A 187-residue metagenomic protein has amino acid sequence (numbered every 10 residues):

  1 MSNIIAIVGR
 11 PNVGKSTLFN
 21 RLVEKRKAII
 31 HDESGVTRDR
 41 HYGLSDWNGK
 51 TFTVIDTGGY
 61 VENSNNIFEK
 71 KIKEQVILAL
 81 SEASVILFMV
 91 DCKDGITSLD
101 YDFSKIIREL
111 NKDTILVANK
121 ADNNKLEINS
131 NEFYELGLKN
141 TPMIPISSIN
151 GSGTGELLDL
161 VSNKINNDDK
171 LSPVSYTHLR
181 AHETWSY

Functional and structural regions predicted by a protein language model:
V13: ATP-binding Walker
S16: Walker A/P-loop
E24-N48: Switch I (effector-binding) loop of TRAFAC-class P-loop GTPase G-domains
T53-N65: Switch II (G3) loop of P-loop NTPases
I77-N140: Conserved C-terminal guanine-recognition region of P-loop GTPase G domains, centered on the G4
D122-L171: Canonical P-loop GTPase G-domain recognition
H178-Y187: Single conserved hydrophobic/aromatic residue that forms the stacking wall/gate of nucleotide- or nucleobase-binding
